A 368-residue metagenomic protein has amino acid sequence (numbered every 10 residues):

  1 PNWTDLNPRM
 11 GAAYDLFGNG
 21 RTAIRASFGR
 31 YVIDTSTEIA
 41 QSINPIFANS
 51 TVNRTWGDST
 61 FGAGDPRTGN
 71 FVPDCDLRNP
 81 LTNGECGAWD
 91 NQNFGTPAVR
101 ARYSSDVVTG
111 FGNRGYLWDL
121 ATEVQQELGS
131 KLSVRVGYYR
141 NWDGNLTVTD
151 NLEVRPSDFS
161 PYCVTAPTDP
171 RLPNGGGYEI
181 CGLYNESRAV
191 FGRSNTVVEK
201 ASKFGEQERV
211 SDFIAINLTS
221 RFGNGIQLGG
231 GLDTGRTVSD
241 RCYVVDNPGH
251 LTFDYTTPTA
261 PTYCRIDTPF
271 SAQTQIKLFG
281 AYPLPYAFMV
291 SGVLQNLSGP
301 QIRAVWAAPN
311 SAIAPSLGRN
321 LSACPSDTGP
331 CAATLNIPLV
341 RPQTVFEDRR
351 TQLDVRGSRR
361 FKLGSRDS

Functional and structural regions predicted by a protein language model:
P1-N7, G11-K203, T256, S322 (+3 more regions): Solvent-exposed loop/turn elements at secondary-structure boundaries
L6-A12, W118-T122, D212-I216, T274-G280 (+1 more regions): Hydrophobic, lipid-facing positions within transmembrane beta-strands of outer-membrane proteins
A12-L16, R30, Q126, S220 (+4 more regions): Residue-level signature of outer-membrane beta-barrel architecture
L16-R21, V124, K131, G225 (+2 more regions): Short loop/turn motifs that connect adjacent beta-strands in outer-membrane beta-barrel proteins
V32, E38-A40, W118, G129-L132 (+6 more regions): Solvent-exposed, well-ordered amphipathic alpha-helical segments that flank/support binding or catalytic loops
N83-F94, A287-S368: Extracytoplasmic gating/loop element in the C-terminal half of outer-membrane beta-barrel translocons and assembly
G112-R114, E208, F270, V345-E347 (+1 more regions): Hydrophobic beta-strand core residues of beta-sandwich domains
R135-A304: Gram-negative outer-membrane beta-barrel transporters
